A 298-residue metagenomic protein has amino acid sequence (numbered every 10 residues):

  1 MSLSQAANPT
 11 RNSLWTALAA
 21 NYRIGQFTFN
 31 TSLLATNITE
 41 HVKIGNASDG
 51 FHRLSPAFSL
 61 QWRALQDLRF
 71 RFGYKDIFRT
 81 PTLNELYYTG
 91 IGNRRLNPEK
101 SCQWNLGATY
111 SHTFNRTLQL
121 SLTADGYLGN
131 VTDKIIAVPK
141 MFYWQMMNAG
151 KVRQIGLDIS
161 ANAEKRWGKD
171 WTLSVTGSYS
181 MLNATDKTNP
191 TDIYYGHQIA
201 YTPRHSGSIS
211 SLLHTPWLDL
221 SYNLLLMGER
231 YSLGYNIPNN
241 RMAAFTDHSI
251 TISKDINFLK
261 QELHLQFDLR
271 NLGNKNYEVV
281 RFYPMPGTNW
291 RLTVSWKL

Functional and structural regions predicted by a protein language model:
M1-A7, H41-D49, T82-T89, D133-F142 (+4 more regions): Outer-membrane beta-barrel translocator domains and adjoining extracellular loop/strand segments of Gram-negative
M1-S2, N8-G45, F51-A57, K75-I77 (+2 more regions): Surface-exposed extracellular loop regions of Gram-negative outer-membrane beta-barrel proteins
Q5-S13, N46-R53, G92-K100, M146-Q154 (+3 more regions): Replace "Gram-negative outer membrane beta-barrel proteins" with "bacterial and organellar outer membrane beta-barrel
T16-Y22, F58-W62, L106-Y110, L157-A163 (+5 more regions): Residues on the lipid-exposed face of transmembrane beta-strands in outer-membrane beta-barrel proteins
N21-T28, L54, W62-Q66, K100 (+8 more regions): Outer-membrane beta-barrel strand-turn architecture
Q26, S121-N130, N148-G234, K260 (+1 more regions): Gram-negative outer-membrane beta-barrel transporters
R63, F70-R71, P98-I155, S160-E164 (+2 more regions): Membrane-embedded beta-barrel scaffold of Gram-negative outer-membrane proteins
Y127, L226-L233, R241-A243, I252-L298: C-terminal beta-signal and adjacent terminal beta-strands/loops of Gram-negative outer-membrane beta-barrel proteins
